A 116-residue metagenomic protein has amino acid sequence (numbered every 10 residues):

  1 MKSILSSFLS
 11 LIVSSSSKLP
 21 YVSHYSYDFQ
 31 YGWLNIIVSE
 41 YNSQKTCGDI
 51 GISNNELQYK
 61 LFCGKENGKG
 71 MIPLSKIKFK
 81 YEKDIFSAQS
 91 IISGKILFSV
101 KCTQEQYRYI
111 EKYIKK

Functional and structural regions predicted by a protein language model:
K2-D49: Anionic N-terminal interaction surfaces
L19, N67-K69, L97: Local beta-strand/beta-hairpin segments that build beta-sheet-rich folds
Y31, S43, K65, I92-L97: Glycine-centered tight beta-turn/hairpin loop motif at sheet-sheet or coil-to-beta transitions
E40, Q44-F79: Phosphoinositide-binding peripheral membrane targeting modules
K80-K116: Acidic, Ser/Thr- and proline-rich intrinsically disordered linker/docking segments of eukaryotic scaffolds
